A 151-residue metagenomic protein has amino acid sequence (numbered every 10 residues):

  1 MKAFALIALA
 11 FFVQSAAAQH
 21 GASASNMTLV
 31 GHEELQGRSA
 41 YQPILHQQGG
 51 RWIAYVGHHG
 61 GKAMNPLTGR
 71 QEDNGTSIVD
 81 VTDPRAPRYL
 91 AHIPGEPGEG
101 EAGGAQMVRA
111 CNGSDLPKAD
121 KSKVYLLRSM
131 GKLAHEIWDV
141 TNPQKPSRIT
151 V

Functional and structural regions predicted by a protein language model:
K2-S15: Bacterial N-terminal signal peptides
A16-V151: Feature marking well-ordered beta-strand scaffolds used for ligand recognition
